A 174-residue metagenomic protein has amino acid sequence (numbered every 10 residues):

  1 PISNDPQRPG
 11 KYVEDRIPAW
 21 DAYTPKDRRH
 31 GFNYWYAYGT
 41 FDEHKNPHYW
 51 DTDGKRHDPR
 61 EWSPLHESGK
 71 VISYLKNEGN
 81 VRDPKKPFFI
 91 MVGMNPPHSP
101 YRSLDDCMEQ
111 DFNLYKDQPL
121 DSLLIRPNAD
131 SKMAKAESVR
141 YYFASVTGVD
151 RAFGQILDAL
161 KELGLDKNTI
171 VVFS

Functional and structural regions predicted by a protein language model:
P1-R8, T40, P47: Active-site segment of extracytoplasmic enzymes that catalyze sulfate/phosphate-ester chemistry
S3-F32, P96-S122: Aromatic- and acidic-residue-enriched segments that line the glycan-binding/catalytic groove of carbohydrate-active
A37-H66, I72-S174: Active-site-proximal cap/lid insertion segments
